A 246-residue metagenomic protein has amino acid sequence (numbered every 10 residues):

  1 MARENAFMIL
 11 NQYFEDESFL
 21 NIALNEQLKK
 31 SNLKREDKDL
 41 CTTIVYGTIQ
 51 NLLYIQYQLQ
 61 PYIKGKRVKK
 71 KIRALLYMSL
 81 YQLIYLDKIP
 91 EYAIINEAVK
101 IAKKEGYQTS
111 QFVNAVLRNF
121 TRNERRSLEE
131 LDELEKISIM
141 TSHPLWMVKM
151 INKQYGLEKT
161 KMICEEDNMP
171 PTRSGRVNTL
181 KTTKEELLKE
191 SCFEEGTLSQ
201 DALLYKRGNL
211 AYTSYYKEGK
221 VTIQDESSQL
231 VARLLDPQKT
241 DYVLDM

Functional and structural regions predicted by a protein language model:
M1-E124, E135-I137: Non-catalytic accessory regions of SAM-dependent methyltransferases
N123-M246: Glycine-rich nucleotide cofactor-binding entry segment
